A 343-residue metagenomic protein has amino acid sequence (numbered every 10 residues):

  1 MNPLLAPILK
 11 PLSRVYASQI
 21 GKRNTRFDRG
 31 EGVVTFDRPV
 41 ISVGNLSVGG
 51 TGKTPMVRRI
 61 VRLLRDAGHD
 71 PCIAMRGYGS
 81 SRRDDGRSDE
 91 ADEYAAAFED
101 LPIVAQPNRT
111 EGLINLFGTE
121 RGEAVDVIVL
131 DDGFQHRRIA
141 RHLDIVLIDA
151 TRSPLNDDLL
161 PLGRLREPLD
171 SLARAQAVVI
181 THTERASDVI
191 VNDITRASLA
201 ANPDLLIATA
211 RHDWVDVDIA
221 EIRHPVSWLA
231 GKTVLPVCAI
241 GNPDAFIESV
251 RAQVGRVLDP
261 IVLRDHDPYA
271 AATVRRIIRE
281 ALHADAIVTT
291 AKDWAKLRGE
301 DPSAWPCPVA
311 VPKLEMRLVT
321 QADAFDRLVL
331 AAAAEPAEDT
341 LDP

Functional and structural regions predicted by a protein language model:
M1-I41: Extreme N-terminal, non-catalytic leader segments that precede Walker-type/kinase nucleotide-binding cores
V15, T54, Y94, D131 (+4 more regions): Residue-level signal for inorganic ion chemistry
N24-R82, E184-A186: Walker A (P-loop) phosphate-binding motif
V43, V104, I148, A210 (+2 more regions): Hydrophobic residues at beta-strand termini and immediately following loops that shape nucleotide-binding pockets
H69, R76-P203: Phosphate/Mg2+-binding loops and adjacent switch elements in nucleotide/diphosphate-handling enzyme cores
S153-A286, E338-P343: C-terminal accessory "lid"/substrate-recognition subdomains
L263-P268, W305-E335: Short, flexible loop segments at boundaries between secondary-structure elements
I278, H283-E300: Phosphate-bearing ligand-interacting subdomains that bind or position ATP/ADP/UDP/GDP/NAD(P) or nucleotide-linked
